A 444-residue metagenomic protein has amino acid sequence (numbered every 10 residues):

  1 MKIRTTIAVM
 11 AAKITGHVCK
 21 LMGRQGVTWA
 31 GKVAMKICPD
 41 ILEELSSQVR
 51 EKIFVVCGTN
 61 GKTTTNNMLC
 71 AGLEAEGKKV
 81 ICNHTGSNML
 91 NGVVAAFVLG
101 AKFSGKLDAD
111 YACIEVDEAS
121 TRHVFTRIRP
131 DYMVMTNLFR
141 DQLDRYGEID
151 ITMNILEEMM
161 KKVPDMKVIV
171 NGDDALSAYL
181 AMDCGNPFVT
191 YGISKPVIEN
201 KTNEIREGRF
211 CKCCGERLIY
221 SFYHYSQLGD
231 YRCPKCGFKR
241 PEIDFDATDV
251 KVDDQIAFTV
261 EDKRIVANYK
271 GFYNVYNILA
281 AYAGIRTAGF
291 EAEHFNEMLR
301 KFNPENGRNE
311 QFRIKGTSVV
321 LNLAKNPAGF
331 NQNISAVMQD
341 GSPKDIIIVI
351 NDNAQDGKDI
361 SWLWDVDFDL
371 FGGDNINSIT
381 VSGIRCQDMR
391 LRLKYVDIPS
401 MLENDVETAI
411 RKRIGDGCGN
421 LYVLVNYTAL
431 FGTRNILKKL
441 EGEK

Functional and structural regions predicted by a protein language model:
I3-G192, N200-T202, R206-F210: Phosphate-binding loop of NTP-binding sites
E115, T136, I169, N277 (+3 more regions): Residue-level signal for inorganic ion chemistry
R127-N137, L228-E242, Y269-R300: A conserved, hydrophobic alpha-helical segment in the catalytic core of large ATP/adenylate-utilizing enzymes
S194-I256, N268: Cys/His-rich short segments
N203-R209, Y269-A280, E305-G307: Short glycine/threonine-rich catalytic loop with a Thr-x-Gly-x-Asp
F238, K251-D253, G284-V320, A324: Gly/charged, well-structured mid-domain segments that form the phosphate/adenylate-handling core of ATP-dependent
E305, L323-L402, L440-E443: Active-site beta-alpha connecting loops in nucleotide-dependent enzymes
V423-K444: Glycine/aspartate-rich loop-and-adjacent alpha/beta segment that forms the canonical ThDP
